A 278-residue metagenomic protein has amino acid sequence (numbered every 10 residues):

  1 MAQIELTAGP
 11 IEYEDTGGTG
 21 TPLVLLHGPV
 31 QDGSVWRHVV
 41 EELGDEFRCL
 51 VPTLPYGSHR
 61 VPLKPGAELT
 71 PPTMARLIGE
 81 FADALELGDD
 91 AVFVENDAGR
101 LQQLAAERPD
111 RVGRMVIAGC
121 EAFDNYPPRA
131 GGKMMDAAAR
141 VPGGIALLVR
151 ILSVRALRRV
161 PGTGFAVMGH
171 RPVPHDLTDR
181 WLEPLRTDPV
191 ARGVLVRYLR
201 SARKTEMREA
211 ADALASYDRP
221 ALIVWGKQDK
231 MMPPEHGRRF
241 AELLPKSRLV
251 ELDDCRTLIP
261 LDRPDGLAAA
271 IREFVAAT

Functional and structural regions predicted by a protein language model:
D15-V61: Conserved HGGG/HGGXW glycine-rich cap/lid loop of the alpha/beta-hydrolase fold
L50-N96, K133, A269: Active-site loop/oxyanion-hole signature of alpha/beta-hydrolase fold enzymes
A106, M115-L147: Flexible "cap/lid" loop of the alpha/beta hydrolase fold
F123-A130, R150-S216: Conserved alpha/beta-hydrolase catalytic His-Asp/Glu region
A210, R219, P233-F240: Short alpha-helix in the alpha/beta-hydrolase fold that links the catalytic acid
Y217, I223-W225: Short beta-strand/loop motif that positions the catalytic acidic residue of the alpha/beta-hydrolase fold
Q228-M232: Acidic catalytic loop of the alpha/beta-hydrolase fold
K246-T278: Catalytic active-site module of serine/aspartate enzymes centered on a nucleophile-bearing elbow/loop
